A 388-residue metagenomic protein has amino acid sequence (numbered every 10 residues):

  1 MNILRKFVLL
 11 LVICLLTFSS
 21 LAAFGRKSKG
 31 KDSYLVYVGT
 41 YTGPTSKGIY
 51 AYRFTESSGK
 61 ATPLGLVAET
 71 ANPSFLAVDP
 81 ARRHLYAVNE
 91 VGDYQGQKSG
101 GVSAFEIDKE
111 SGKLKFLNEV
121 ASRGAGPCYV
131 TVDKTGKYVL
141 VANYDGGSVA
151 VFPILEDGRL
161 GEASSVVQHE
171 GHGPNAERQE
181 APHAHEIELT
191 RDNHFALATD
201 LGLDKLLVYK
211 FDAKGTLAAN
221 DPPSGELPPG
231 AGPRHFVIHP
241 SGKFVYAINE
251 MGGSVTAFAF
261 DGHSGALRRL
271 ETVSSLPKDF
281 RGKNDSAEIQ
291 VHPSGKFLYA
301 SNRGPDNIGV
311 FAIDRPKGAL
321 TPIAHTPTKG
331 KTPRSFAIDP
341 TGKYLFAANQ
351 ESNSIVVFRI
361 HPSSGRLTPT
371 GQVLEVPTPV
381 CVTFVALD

Functional and structural regions predicted by a protein language model:
R26-T55: An edge-strand/N-cap motif at the start of beta-rich repeat modules
V38, A87-V88, V141, A198 (+3 more regions): Residue position within the beta-strands of beta-propeller blades
T42-T45, E90-G96, D145-S148, L203-K205 (+3 more regions): Short glycine/acidic-enriched loop and turn motifs that connect beta-strands
T45, T70-A81, R123-K134, Y138 (+5 more regions): Beta-rich, blade/repeat-based domains predominating in secreted/periplasmic proteins but also intracellular
Y52-G59, F105-G112, V151-E162, Y209-L217 (+3 more regions): Short loop/turn segments immediately following beta-strands, especially the blade-tip and inter-blade linker loops
T62-A68, K115-V120, G171-E177, N220-E226 (+3 more regions): A short beta-strand motif characteristic of beta-propeller blades
T62-G136: Blade-loop segments of beta-propeller domains
Q350-D388: Blade-level signature of beta-propeller repeat domains, shared across WD40, Kelch, NHL, RCC1 and BNR/Asp-box propellers
